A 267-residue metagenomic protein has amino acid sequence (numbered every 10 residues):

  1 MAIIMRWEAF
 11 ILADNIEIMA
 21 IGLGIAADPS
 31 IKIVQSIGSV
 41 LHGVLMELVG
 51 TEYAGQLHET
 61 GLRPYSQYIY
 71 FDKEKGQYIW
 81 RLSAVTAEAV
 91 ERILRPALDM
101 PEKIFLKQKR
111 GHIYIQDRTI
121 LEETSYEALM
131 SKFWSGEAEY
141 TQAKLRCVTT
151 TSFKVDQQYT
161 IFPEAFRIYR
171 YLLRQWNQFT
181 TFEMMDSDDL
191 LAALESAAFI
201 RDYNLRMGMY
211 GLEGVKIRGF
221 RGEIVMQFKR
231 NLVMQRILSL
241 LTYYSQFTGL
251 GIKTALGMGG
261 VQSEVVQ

Functional and structural regions predicted by a protein language model:
A2-Q267: RNA-interacting cores
